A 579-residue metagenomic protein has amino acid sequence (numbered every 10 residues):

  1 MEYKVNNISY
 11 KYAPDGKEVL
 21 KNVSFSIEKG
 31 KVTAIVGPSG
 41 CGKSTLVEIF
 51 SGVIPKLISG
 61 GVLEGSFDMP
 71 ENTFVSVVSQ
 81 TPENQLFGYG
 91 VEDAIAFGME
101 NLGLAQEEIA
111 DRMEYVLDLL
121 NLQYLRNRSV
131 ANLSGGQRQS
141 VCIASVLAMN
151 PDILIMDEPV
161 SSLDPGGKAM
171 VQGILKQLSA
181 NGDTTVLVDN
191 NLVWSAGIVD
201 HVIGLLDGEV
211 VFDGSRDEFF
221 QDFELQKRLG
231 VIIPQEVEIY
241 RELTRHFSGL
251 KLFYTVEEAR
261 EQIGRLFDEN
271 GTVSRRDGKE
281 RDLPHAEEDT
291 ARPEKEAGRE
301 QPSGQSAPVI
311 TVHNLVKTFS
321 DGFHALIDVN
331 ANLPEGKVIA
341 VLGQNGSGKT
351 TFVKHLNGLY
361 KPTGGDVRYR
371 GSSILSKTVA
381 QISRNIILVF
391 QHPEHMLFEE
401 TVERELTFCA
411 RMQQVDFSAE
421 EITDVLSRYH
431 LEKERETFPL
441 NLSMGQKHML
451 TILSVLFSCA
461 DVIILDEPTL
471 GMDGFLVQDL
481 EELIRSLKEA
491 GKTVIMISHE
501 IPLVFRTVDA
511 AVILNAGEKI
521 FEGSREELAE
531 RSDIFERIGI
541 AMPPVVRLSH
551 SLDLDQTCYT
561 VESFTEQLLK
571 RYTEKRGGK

Functional and structural regions predicted by a protein language model:
V36-P38, L342-Q344: The feature captures the beta-strand-to-loop junction immediately N-terminal to the Walker
S51, N357: Helix-to-loop junction immediately C-terminal to a conserved catalytic motif
S59-T73, G365-S373, I382-S383: Conserved ABC transporter NBD signature motif
E107-L125, F417-E434: Conserved ABC ATPase "signature" region
S129-L133, Q137, F438-L442: Conserved ABC ATPase signature
L154-D157, I463-D466: Catalytic Walker B motif of ABC-type/P-loop ATPase nucleotide-binding domains
Q226-P308, F535-K579: ABC ATPase nucleotide-binding domains
